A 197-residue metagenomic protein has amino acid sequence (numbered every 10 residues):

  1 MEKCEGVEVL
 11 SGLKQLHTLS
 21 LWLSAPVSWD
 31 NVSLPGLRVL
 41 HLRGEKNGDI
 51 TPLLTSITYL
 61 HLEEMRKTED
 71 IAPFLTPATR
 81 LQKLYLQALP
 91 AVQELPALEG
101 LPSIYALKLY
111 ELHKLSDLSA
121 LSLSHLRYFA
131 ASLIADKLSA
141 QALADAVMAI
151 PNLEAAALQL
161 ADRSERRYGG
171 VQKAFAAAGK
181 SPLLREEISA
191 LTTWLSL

Functional and structural regions predicted by a protein language model:
M1-E8, Q15-D49, L54-I71, R80-Q93 (+3 more regions): Concave beta-strand-loop units of leucine-rich repeat
